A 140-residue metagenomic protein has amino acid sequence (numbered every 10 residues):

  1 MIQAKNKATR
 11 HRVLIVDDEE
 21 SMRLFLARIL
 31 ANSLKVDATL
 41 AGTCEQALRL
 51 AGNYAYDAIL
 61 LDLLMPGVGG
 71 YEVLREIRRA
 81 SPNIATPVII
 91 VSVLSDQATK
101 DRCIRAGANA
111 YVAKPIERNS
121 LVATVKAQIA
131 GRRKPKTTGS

Functional and structural regions predicted by a protein language model:
E20-T39: Two-component/phosphorelay signaling modules centered on CheY-like receiver
L40-A58: Acidic, metal-coordinating helix/loop segments flanking the phosphotransfer/catalytic sites of two-component signaling
A55-D57, S81-P87: His-Asp phosphorelay/catalytic-motif detector in bacterial-type signaling
M65: Receiver (REC) domain active-site loop signature in two-component systems and cognate sites in sensor histidine kinases
A98, I116-V125: C-terminal output helix
